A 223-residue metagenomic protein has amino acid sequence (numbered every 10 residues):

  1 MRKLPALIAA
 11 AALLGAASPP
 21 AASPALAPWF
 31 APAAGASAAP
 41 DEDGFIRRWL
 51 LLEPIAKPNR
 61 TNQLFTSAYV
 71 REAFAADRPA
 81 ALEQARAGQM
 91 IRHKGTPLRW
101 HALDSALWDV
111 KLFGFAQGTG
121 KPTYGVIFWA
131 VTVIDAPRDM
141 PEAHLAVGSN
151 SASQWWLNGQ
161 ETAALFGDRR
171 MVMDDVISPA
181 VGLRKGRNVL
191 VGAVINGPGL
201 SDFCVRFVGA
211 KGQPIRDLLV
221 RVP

Functional and structural regions predicted by a protein language model:
M1-L4: Positively charged n-region of N-terminal signal peptides that target proteins for export
L7-G15: Bacterial N-terminal signal peptides
P20-V110, G192-P223: Accessory carbohydrate-binding/adhesion or oligomerization-edge regions at the termini of glycan-active proteins
Q117-F128, F166-V172: Extracellular beta-rich ligand/substrate-recognition surface
A130-A143, A180-K185: Extracellular and analogous surface-interaction loops
A136, L145-S149, V194-N196: Non-cytosolic beta-sheet module surface loops
P141-W156, L190: Aromatic-lined ligand-binding clefts that engage carbohydrates, nucleic acids, or primary amines
W156-R206: Beta-strand-rich ligand-recognition modules
